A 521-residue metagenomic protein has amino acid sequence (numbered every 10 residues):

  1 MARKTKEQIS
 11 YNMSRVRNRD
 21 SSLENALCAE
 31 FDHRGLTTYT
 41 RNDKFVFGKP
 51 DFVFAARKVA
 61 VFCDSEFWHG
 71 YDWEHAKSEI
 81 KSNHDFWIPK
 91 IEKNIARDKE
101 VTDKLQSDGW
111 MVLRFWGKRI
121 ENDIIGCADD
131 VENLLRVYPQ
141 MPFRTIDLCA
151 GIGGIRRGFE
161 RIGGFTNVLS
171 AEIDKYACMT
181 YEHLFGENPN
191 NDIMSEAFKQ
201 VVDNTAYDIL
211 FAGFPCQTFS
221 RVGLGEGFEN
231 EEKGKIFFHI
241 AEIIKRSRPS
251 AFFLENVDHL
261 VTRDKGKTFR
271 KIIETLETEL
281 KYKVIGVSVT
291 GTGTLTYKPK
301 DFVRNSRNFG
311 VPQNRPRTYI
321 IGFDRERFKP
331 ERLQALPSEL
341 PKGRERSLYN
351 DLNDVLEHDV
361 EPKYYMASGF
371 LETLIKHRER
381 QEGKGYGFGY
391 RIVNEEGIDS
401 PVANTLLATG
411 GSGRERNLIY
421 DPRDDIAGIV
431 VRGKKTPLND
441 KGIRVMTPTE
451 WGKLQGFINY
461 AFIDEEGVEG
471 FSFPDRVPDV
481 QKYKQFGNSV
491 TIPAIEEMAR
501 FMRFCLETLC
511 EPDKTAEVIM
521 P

Functional and structural regions predicted by a protein language model:
M1-Q140, F198-Q200: Nucleic-acid endo/exonuclease domains
E30-L36, G158-T166: A short, Lys/Arg-enriched amphipathic alpha-helix followed by its capping loop at the start of a domain
V61-E66, T145-G154, F159, I193 (+7 more regions): Conserved proline-anchored active-site loop of SAM-dependent methyltransferases that bridges a beta-strand
D174: Conserved SAM/SAH-binding beta-strand->alpha-helix loop
Y181: Conserved SAM-binding loop
E187-I193: Conserved SAM-binding strand-loop segment of SAM-dependent methyltransferases
K199-Y207, Q217-S412, G428: Class I S-adenosyl-L-methionine
F370-P521: C-terminal target-recognition/interaction regions appended to catalytic cores
